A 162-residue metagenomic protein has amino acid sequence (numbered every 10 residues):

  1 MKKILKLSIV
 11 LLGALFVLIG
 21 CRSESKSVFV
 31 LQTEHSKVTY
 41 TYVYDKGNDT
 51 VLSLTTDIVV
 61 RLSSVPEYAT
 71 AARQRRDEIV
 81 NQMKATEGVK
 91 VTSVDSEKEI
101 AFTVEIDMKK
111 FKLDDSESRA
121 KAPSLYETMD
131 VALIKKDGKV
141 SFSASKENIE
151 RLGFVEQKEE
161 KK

Functional and structural regions predicted by a protein language model:
M1-I9: Bacterial N-terminal signal peptides that target proteins for export
L11-L15: Alpha-helical transmembrane segments
V17-G20: C-terminal motif of bacterial Sec signal peptides marking the signal peptidase cleavage site
S23-K162: Subset-of-secretome marker
